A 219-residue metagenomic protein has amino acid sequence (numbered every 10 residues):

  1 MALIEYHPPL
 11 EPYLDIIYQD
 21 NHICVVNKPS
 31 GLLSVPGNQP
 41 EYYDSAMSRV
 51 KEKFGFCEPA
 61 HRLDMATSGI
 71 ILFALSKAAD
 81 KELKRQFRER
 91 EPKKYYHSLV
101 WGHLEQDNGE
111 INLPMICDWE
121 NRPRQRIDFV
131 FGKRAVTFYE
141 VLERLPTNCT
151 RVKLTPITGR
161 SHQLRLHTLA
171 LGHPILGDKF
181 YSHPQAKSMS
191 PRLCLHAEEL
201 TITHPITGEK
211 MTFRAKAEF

Functional and structural regions predicted by a protein language model:
M1-F219: RNA pseudouridine synthases
